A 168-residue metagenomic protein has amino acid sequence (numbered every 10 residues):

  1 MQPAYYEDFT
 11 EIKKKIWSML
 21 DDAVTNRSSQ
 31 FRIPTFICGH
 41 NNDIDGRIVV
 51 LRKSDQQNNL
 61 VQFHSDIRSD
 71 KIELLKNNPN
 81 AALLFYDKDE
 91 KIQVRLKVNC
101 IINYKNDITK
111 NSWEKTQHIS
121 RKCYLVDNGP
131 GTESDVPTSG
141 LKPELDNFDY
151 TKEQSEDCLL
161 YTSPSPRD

Functional and structural regions predicted by a protein language model:
P3-N58, Q62, L74: An N-terminal domain-cap segment
K15, M19, A23, S112-T116 (+1 more regions): Residues that form generic nucleotide/phosphate-binding pockets
Q62-H64, S163: Short hydrophobic-aromatic micro-motifs
H64-D66, D70: Short, His- and charge-rich active-site/binding loops that engage polyanionic ligands
D70-E133: Short, structured beta-strand-loop surface elements
E133-L160: A mid-sequence, solvent-exposed acidic-amphipathic segment
Y161-D168: Conserved small/polar residues in nucleotide/adenosyl-binding loops
